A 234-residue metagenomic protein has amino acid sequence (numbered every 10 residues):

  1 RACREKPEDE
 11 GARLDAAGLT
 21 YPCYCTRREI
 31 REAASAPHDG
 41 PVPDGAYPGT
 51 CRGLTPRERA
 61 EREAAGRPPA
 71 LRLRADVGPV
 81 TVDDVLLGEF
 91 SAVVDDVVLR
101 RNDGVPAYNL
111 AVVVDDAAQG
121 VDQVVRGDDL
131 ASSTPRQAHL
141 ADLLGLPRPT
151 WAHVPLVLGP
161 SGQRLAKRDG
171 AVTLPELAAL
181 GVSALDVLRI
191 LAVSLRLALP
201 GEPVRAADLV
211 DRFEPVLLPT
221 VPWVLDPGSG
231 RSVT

Functional and structural regions predicted by a protein language model:
R1-P41, V125: Nucleotidyltransferase catalytic core that binds NTPs
A2, R13-L14, L140, E176 (+1 more regions): Residues within well-ordered alpha helices
D15-P22, L144, L195, L199: A generic secondary-structure signal for well-formed alpha-helical elements
Y24-C25, W151, V187, E202: Residue-level detector of family-conserved "landmark" positions at structurally sensitive sites
T26-R28, V154, I190, R205: Residue-level "edge-of-site" marker
R28-K167, T173-A178, W223-T234: Active-site cores that bind ATP or allylic diphosphates and position pyrophosphate for catalysis
S161-T234: Conserved catalytic-core subdomain
